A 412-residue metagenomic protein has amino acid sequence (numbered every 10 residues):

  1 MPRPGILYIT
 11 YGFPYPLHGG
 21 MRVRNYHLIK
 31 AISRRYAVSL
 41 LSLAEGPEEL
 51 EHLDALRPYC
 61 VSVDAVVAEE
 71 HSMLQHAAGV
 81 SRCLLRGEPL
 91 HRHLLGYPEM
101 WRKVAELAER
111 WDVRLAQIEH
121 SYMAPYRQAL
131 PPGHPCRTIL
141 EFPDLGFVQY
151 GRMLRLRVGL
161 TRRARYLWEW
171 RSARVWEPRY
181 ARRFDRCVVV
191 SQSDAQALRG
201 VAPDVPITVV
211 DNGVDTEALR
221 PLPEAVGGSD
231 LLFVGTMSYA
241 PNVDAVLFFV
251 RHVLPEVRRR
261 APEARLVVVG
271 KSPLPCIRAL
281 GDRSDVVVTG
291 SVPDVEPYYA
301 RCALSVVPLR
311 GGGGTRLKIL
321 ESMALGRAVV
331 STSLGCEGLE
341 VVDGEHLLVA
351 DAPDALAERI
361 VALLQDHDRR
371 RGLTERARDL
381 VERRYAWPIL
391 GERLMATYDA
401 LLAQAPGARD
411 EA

Functional and structural regions predicted by a protein language model:
M1-V66: N-terminal subdomain of nucleotide-sugar transferases
Y11, H71, Q75-L94, C136-P178 (+1 more regions): Acceptor-binding helix/loop patch of EC 2.4 sugar-transfer enzymes, predominantly nucleotide-sugar-dependent
A65, R137-I139, F147, Y166-P221: Donor nucleotide-sugar binding/catalytic pocket of nucleotide-sugar-dependent glycosyltransferases
D185, D285, P297-G314, L325-A328 (+1 more regions): Acidic donor-binding loop of glycosyltransferase active sites
G200, V209-R301: Conserved catalytic-core segment of nucleotide-activated headgroup transferases in glycan assembly
K318-E321, A328-T332: Short hydrophobic beta-strand element within catalytic cores of glycosyltransferases and related nucleotide-activated
L347-D354, A362-H367: Conserved acidic donor-binding segment of nucleotide-sugar-dependent glycosyltransferases
A362, R369-R384, L390-A396: A short, well-ordered alpha-helix in the C-terminal region of glycosyltransferases
